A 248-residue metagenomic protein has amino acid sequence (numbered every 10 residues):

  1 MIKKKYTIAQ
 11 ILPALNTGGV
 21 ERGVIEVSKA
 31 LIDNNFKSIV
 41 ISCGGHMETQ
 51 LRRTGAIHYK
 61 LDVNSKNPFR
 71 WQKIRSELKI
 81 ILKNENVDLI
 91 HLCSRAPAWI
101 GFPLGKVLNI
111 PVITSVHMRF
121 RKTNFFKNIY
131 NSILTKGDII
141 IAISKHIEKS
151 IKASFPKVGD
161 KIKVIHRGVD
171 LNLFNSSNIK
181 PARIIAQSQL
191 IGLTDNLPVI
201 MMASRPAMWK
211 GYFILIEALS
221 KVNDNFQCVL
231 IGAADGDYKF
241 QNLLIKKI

Functional and structural regions predicted by a protein language model:
K5-Y6, Q10-G18, R22-R70, K152 (+2 more regions): N-terminal strand-loop element at the rim of the active site of nucleotide-sugar-dependent glycosyltransferases
G18-K29, P198, M202, A207-K221: A conserved mid-protein helix/loop that constitutes part of the nucleotide-sugar donor-binding site
I41-H46, V169, A203, Q227-N242: Glycosyltransferase donor-sugar binding loop
R53-T54, S65-L89, W99-V107, F125-S132: An amphipathic, basic-hydrophobic alpha-helix
L92-A98, V116: Short His-centered aromatic/hydrophobic patch
V112-I143, K149, P156-K157: A conserved, positively charged/aromatic
H146, G168: Carbohydrate-associated surface elements
N175-L193, L243-K246: A short helix/loop element that forms part of the nucleotide-sugar donor recognition site in Leloir-type
